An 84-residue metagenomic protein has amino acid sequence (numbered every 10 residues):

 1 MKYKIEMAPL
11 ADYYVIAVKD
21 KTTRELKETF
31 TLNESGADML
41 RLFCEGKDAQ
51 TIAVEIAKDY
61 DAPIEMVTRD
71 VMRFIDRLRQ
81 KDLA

Functional and structural regions predicted by a protein language model:
M1-R41: Acidic, low-complexity/disordered tracts enriched in E/D and polar residues
E28-A84: Long, charge-rich, low-complexity alpha-helical segments
